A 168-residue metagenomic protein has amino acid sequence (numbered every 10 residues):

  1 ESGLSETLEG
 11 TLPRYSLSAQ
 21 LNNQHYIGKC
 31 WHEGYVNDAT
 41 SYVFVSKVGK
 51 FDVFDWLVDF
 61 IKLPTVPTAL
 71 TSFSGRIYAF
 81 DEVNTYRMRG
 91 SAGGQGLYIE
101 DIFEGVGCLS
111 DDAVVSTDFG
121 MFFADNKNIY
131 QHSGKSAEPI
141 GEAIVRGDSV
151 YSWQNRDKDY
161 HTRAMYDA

Functional and structural regions predicted by a protein language model:
E1-I27, H32, F54, A143: Disordered, low-complexity "stalk" and linker segments at domain junctions of extracellular and cell-surface proteins
G3-L8, F54-I61, Y98-E104: A short beta-strand motif characteristic of beta-propeller blades
S5, N37, S46, V58 (+4 more regions): Short Trp-Ser/Thr-centered turn/loop motifs at beta-strand boundaries
R14-Y15, Y35-N37, Y42, Y160 (+1 more regions): Generic signature of intrinsically disordered, low-complexity, basic-rich segments and short cationic peptides
N23-Q24, H32, L63-A168: Beta-sheet-dominated scaffold domains
C30-V53, R89-G90: Blade/loop signatures of beta-propeller domains
